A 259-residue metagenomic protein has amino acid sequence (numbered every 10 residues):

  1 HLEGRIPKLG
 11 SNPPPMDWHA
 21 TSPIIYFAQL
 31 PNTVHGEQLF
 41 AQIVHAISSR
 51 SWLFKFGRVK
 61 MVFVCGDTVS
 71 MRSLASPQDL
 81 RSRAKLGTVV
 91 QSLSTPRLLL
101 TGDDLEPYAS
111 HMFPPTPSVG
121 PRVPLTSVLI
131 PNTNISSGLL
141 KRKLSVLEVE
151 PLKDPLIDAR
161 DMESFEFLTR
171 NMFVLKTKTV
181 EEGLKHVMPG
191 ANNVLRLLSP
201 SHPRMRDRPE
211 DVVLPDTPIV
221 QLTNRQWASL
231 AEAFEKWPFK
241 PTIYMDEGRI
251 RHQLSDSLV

Functional and structural regions predicted by a protein language model:
L2-V259: Class I S-adenosyl-L-methionine
